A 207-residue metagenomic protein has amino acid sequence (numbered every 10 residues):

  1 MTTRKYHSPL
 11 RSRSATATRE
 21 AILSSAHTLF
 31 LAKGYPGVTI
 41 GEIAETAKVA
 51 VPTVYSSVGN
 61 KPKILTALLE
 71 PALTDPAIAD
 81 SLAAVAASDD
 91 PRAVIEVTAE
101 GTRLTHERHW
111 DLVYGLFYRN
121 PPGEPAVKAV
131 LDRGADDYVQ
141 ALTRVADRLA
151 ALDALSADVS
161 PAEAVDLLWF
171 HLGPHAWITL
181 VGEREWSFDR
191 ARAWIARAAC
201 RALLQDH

Functional and structural regions predicted by a protein language model:
M1-A17, H207: N-terminal intrinsically disordered/low-complexity leader segments
A21, S25, L29-K63, A67: Helix-turn-helix
I40, L69-P76: Short, basic, alpha-helical segments at the C-terminal edge of helix-turn-helix-like DNA-binding modules
K63, A67, D80-R108, V165: Hydrophobic alpha-helical connector segments
A79-A86, A93, H106-D132, T143 (+1 more regions): Amphipathic alpha-helical segments used for helix-helix packing
L104-G115, A126-L152, A162-D166, R197-L204: Amphipathic alpha-helical packing segments from all-alpha helical-bundle domains
A150-A198, H207: Hydrophobic/aromatic-rich alpha-helical bundle segments in the mid-to-C-terminal region
